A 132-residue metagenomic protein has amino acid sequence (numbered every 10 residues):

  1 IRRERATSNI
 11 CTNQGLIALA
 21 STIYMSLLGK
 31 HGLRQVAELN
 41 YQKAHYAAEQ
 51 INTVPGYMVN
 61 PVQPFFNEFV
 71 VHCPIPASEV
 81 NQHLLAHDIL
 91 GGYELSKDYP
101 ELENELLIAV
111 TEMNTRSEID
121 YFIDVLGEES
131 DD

Functional and structural regions predicted by a protein language model:
I1-P55, V59-V62: Active-site C-terminal subdomain of aminotransferase-like
G15-I17, I23-K30, P74-A77, S96-D98 (+1 more regions): Short, glycine-/Ser/Thr-/acidic-enriched flexible segments
Y46-V54, E79-I89, V125-E129: Generic non-transmembrane alpha-helical segments
G56-H87: Conserved PLP-binding catalytic core of the aspartate aminotransferase-like
V62-P64, A86-L107: Conserved PLP cofactor-binding pocket of PLP-dependent enzymes
K97-D132: PLP-dependent enzyme catalytic core of the Aspartate aminotransferase-like
